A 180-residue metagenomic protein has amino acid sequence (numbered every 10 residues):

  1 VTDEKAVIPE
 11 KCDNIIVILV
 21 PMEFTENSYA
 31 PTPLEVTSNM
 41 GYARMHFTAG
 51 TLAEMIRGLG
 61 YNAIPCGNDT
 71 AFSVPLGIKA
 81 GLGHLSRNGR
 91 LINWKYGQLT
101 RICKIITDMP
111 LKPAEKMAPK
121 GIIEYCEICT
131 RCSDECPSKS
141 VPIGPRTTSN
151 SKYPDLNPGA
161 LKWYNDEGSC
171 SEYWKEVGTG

Functional and structural regions predicted by a protein language model:
T2-G180: Catalytic cores of enzyme domains
